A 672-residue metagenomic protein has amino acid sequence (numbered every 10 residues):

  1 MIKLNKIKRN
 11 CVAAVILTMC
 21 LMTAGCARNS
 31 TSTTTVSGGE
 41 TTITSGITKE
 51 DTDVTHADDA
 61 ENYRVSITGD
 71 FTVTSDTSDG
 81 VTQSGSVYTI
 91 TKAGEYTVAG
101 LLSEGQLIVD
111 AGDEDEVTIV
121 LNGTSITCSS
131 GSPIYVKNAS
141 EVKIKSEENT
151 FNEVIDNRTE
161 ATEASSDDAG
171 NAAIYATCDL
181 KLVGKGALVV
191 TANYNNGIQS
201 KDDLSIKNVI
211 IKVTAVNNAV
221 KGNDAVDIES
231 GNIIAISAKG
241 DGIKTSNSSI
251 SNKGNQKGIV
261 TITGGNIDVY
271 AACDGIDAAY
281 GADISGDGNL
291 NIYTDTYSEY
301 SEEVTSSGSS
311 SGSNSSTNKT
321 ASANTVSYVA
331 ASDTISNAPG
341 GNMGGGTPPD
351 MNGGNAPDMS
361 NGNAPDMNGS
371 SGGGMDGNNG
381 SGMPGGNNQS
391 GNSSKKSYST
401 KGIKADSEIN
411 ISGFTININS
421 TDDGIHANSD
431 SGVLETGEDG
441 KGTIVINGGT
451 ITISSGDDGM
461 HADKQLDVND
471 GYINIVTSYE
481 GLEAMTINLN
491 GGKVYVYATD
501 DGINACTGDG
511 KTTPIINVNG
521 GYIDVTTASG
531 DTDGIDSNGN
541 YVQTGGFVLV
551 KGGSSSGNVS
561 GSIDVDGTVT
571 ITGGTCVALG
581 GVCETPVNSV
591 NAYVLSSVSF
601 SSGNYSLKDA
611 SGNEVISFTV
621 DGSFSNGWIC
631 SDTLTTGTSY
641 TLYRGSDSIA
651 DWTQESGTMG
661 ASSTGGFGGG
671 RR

Functional and structural regions predicted by a protein language model:
I2, R9-R672: A composition-driven surface/loop motif
